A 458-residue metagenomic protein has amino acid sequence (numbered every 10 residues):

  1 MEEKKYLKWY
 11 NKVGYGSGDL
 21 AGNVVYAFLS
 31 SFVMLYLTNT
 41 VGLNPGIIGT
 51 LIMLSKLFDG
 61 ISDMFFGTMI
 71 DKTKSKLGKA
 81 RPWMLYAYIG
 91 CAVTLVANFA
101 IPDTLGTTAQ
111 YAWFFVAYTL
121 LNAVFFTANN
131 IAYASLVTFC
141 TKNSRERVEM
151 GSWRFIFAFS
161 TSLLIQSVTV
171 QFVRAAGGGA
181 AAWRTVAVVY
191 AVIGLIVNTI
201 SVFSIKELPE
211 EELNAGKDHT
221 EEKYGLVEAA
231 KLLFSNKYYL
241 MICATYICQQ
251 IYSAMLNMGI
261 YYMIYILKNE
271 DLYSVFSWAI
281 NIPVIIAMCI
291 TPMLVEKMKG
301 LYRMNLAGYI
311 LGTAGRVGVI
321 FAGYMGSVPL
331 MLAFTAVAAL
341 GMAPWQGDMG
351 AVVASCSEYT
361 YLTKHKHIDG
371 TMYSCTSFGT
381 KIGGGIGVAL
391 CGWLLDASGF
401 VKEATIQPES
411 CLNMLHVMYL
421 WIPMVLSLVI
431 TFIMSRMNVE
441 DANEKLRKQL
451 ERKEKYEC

Functional and structural regions predicted by a protein language model:
E2-C458: Membrane-embedded alpha-helical bundles of multi-pass transporters/translocases, especially carrier/permease families
